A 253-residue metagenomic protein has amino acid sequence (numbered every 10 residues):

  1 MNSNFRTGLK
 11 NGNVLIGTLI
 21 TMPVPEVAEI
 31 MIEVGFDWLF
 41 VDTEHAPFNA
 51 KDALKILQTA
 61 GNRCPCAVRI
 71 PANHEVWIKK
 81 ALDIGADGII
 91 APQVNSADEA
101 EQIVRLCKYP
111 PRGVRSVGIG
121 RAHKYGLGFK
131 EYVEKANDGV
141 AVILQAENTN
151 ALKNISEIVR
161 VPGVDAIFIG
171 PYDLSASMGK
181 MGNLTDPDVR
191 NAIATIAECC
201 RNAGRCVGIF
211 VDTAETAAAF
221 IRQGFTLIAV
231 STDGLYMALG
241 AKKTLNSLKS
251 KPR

Functional and structural regions predicted by a protein language model:
M1-R253: Expand to "…catalyze enediolate/carbanion chemistry for C-C bond making/breaking, isomerization, decarboxylation
